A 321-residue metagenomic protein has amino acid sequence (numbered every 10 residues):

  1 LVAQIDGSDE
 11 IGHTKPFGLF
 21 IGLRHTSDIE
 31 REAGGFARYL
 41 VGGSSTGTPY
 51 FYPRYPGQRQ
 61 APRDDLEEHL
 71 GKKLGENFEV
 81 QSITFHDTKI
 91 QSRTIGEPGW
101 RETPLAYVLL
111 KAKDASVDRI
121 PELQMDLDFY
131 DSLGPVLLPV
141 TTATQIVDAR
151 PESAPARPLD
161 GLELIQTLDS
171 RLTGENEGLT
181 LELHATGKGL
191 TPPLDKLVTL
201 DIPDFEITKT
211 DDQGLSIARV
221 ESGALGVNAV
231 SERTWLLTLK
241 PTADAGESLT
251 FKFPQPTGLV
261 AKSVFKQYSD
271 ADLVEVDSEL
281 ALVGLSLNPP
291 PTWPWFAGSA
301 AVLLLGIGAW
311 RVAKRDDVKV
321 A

Functional and structural regions predicted by a protein language model:
L1-A321: Surface-exposed interaction/ligand-binding surfaces
